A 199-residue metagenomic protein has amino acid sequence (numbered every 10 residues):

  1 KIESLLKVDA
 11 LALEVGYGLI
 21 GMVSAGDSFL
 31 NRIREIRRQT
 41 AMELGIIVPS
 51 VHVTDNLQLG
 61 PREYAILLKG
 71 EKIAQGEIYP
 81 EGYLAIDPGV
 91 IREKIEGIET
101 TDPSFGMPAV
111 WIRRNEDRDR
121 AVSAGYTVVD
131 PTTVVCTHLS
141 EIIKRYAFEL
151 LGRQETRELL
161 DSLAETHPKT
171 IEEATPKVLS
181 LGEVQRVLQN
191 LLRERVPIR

Functional and structural regions predicted by a protein language model:
K1-R199: Membrane-embedded alpha-helical signal segments
